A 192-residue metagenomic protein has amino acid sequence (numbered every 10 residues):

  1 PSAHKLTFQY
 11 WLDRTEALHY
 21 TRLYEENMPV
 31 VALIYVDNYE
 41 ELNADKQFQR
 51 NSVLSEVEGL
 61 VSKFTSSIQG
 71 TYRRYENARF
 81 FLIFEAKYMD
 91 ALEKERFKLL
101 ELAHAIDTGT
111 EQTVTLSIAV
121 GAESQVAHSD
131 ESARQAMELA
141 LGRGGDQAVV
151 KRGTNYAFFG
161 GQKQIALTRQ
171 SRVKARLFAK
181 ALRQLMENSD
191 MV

Functional and structural regions predicted by a protein language model:
S2-F48, G142, T154-R169: Sensory coupling linkers of modular signal transduction proteins
T21-Y24, R96-L100, A122-G145, I165-V173: Catalytic-core segments of nucleotide cyclases and related cyclic-nucleotide turnover enzymes
N38-R50, G70-R74, R79: Catalytic-site/binding-pocket detector for metal-dependent nucleotidyl cyclases and the c-di-GMP signaling machinery
E41-N43, M89-K94, H128: Short, conserved charged micro-motifs
Q49-I68: Active-site-proximal alpha-helical element of nucleotidyl cyclase-like catalytic domains and analogous helices
I68, E101-T110: Short catalytic/binding micro-motifs of nucleotide second-messenger systems
R74-I83, I106-Q135, G145-T154: A short glycine-enriched loop-to-beta-strand structural element that forms part of the catalytic core of nucleotide
A127, R152-L185: C-di-GMP signaling machinery
